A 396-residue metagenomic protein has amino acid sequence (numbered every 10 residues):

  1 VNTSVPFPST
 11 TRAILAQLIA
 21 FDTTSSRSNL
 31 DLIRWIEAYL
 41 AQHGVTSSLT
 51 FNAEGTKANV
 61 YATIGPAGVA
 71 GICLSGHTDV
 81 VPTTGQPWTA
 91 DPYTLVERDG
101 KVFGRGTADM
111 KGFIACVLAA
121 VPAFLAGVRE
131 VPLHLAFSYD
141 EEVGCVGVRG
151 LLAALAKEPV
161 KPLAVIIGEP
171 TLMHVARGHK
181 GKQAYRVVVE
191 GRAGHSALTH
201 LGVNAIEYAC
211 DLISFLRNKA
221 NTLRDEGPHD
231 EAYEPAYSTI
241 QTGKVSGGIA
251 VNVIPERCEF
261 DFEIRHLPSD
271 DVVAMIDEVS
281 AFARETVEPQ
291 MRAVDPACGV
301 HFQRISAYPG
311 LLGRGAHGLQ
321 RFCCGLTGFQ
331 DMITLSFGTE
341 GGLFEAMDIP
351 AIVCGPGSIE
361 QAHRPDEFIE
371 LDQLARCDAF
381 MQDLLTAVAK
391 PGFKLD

Functional and structural regions predicted by a protein language model:
N2-G85, R257-D261, E278: N-terminal helical capping/dimerization or prosegment-like subdomains of hydrolases acting on amide or phosphate bonds
S48, C73, H134-A136, H301: A structural signal for isolated positions on well-ordered beta-strands in alpha/beta enzyme cores
A53, R186-D396: Metal-dependent amide/peptide-bond hydrolase catalytic core, centered on the "pita-bread" metallohydrolase fold
G55, T78-D79, K101, A136-C145 (+3 more regions): Acidic, glycine-rich active-site loops and adjacent beta-strand->loop/helix elements that engage anionic groups
G71-H134: Active-site metal-coordination/substrate-binding segment of hydrolases, especially metallo-dependent peptidases
T83-R98, P162, R177-V189: Acidic-glycine-rich active-site phosphate/pyrophosphate-binding loop
R98-G100, A120-L135, P159-K161, L216-E226 (+2 more regions): Phosphate-handling active-site elements
M110-A184, L395-D396: Acidic/histidine-rich catalytic neighborhood of metal-dependent amide-processing enzymes
